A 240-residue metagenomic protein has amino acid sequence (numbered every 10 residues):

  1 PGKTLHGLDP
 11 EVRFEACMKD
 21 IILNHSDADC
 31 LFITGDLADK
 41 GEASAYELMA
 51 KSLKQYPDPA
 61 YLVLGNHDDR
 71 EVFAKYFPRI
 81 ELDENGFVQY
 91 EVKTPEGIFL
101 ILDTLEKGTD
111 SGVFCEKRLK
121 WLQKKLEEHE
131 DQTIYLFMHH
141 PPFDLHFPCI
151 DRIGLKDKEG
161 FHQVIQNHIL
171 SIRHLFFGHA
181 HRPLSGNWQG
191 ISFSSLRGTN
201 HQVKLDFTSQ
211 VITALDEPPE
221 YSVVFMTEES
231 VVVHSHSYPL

Functional and structural regions predicted by a protein language model:
P1, D39-S44, N66-F73, K107-D110 (+3 more regions): Active-site environment of divalent metal-dependent phosphoester hydrolases
P1, E96-E106, Y135-F137, I191-R197 (+1 more regions): Active-site-proximal beta-strand elements of phosphoester/diester hydrolases
P1-L48: N-terminal active-site segment of His-dependent metallophosphoesterases
G2-D9, R79, G108, F147-I153 (+1 more regions): Short glycine-enriched, charge-decorated loop/helix-capping segments at active-site entrances that position
L8-V12, D20, Q163-N167, S171 (+1 more regions): Binuclear metal-dependent phosphoesterase catalytic core
A16-C30, G112-S192, V223, V231: His/acidic metal-ligating clusters that form di-metal
G35, G65, L102, M138 (+1 more regions): Active-site flanking residues adjacent to catalytic metal/cofactor-binding acidic residues
A43-E128, G160-I172, V211-F225: Extended active-site neighborhood of metal-dependent phosphoesterases/phosphodiesterases
